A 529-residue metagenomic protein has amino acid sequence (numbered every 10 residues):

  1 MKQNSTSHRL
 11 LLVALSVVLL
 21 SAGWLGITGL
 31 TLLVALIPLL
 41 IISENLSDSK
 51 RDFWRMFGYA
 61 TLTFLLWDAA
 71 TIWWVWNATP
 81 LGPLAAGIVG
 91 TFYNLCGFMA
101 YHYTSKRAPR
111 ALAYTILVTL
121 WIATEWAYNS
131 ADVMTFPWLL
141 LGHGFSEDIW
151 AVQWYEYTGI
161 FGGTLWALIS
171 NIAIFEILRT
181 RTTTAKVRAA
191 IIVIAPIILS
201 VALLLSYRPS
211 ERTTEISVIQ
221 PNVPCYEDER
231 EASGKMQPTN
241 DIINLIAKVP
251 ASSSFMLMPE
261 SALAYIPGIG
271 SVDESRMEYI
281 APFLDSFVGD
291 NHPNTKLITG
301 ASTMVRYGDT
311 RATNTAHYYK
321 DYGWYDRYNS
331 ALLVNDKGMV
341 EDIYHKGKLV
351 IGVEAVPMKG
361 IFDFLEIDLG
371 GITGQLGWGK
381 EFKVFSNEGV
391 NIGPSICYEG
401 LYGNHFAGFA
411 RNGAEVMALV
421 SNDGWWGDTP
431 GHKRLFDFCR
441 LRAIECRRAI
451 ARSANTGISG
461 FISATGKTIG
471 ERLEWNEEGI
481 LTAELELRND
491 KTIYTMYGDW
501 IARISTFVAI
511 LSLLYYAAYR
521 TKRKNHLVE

Functional and structural regions predicted by a protein language model:
M1-Y207, A247, G427-D428, C439 (+4 more regions): Membrane-embedded alpha-helical bundles of multi-pass enzymes that act on lipidic or dolichyl-linked glycan substrates
V17-V18, A22, I72, W154 (+9 more regions): Fold-independent oxyanion-binding glycine-rich loops and adjacent beta-strand/coil segments at enzyme active sites
W24-L40, W67-A70, Q220-P221, S252-G270 (+2 more regions): Short, conserved active-site loops that position catalytic residues or coordinate cofactors/metal ions across diverse
V75-L81, N129-T158, Y318-G403: Active-site catalytic loop in hydrolytic enzyme cores
G90-Y93, V118, F255, S261-L263 (+5 more regions): CN hydrolase (nitrilase-like) catalytic-core segments centered on the catalytic cysteine and neighboring Lys/Glu
L203-I351, V384-E388, P394, Y398: Soluble catalytic regions of membrane-associated enzymes that act on cell-envelope and secretory-pathway components
E229, I269, D309-R311, E354 (+3 more regions): Short, well-ordered secondary-structure micro-motifs
D321-K346, I458-E484: Amphipathic beta-strand/beta-sheet edge segments enriched in Tyr/Trp
